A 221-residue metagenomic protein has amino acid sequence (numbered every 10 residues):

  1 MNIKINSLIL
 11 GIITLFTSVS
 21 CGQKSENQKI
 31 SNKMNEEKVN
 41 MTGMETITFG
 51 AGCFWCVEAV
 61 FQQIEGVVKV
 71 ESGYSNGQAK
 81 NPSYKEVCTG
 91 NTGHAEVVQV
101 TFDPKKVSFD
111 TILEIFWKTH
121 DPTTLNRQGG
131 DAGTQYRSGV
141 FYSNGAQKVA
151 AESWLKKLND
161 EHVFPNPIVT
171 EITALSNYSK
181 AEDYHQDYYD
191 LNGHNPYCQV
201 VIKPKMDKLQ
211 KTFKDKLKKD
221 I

Functional and structural regions predicted by a protein language model:
M1-I9: Bacterial N-terminal signal peptides that target proteins for export
N2-I3, V19-I221: Flexible coil/turn and secondary-structure edge motifs
L8-S20: Sec-dependent N-terminal signal peptides of Gram-negative exported proteins
